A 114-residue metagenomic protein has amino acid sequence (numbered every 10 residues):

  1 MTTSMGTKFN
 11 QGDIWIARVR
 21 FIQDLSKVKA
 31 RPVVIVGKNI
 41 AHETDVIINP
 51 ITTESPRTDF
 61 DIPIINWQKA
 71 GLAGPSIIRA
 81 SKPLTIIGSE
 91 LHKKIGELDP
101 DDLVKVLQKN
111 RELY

Functional and structural regions predicted by a protein language model:
M1-M5: Short alpha-helix capping/helix-loop boundary micro-motifs
K27-A30, I35-Q68: Compact nucleic-acid interaction/catalytic patches
W67-Y114: C-terminal terminal-subdomain/extension
